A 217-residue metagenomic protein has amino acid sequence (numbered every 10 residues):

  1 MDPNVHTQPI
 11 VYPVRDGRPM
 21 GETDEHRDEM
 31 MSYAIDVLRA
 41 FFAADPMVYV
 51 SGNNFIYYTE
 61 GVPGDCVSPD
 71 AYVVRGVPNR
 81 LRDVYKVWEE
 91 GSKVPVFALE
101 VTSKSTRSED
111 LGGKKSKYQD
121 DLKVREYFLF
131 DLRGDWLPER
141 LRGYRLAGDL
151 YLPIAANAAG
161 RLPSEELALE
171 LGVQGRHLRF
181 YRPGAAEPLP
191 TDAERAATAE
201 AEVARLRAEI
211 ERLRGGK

Functional and structural regions predicted by a protein language model:
M1-T23, D28, D36-A40, I56-P69 (+2 more regions): C-terminal interaction segment
A44-I56: A short acidic/basic microdomain associated with nuclease active sites
